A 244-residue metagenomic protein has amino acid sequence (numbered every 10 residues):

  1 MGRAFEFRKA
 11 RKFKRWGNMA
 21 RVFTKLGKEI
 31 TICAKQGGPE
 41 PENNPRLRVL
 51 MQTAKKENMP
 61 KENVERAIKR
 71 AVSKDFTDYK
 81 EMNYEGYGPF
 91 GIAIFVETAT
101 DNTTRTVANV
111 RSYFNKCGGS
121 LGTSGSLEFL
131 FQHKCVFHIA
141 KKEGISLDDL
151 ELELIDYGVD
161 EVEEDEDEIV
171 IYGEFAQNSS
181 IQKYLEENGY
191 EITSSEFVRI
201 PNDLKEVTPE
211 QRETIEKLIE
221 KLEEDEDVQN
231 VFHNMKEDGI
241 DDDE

Functional and structural regions predicted by a protein language model:
M1-G122, L127-V136: N-terminal cationic and glycine-rich segments that engage phosphates or anionic surfaces
V136-E244: Positively charged, low-complexity, intrinsically disordered RNA-binding extensions
